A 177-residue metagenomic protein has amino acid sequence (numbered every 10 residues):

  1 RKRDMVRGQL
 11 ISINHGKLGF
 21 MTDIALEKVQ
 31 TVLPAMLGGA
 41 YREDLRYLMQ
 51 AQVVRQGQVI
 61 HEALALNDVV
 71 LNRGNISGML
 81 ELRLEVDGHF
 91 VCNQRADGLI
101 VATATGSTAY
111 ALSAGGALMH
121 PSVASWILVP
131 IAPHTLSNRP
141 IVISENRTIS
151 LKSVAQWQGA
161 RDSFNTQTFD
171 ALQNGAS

Functional and structural regions predicted by a protein language model:
K2-M5, D87, G115-M119, Q167-T168: Short, solvent-exposed amphipathic alpha-helical segments in soluble enzyme and RNA/protein-processing domains
R3-I13: Gly/Ser-rich helix-loop-strand patches that form or flank binding pockets for ribonucleotide-derived cofactors
Q9, L45-M49, A65-N67, G78-L82 (+5 more regions): A generic structural signal for short beta-strands and their flanking turns/coil linkers
L10, M21-L33, N138-N146: Active-site-proximal loop->helix
L18-D97: Catalytic core of DAGKc-family lipid kinases
L71, I76, D87-F90, S137-S177: ATP/nucleoside-binding phosphotransfer catalytic cores, i.e., glycine-rich phosphate-binding loops
N93-D97, V101-S137: Gly/Ser/Thr-rich active-site loops/lids in small-molecule metabolic enzymes that frequently grip phosphoryl groups
